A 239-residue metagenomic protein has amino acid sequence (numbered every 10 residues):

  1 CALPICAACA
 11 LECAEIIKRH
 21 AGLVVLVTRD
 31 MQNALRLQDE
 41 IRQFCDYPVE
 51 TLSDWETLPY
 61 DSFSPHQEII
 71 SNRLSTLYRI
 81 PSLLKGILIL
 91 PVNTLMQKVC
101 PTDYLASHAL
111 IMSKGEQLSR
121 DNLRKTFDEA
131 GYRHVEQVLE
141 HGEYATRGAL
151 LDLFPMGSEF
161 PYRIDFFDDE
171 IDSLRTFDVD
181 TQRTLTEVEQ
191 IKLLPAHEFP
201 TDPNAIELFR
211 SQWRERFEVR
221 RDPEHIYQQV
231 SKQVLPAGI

Functional and structural regions predicted by a protein language model:
A2-I239: ASCE RecA-like P-loop NTPase motor cores that couple ATP hydrolysis to mechanical translocation on nucleic acids
